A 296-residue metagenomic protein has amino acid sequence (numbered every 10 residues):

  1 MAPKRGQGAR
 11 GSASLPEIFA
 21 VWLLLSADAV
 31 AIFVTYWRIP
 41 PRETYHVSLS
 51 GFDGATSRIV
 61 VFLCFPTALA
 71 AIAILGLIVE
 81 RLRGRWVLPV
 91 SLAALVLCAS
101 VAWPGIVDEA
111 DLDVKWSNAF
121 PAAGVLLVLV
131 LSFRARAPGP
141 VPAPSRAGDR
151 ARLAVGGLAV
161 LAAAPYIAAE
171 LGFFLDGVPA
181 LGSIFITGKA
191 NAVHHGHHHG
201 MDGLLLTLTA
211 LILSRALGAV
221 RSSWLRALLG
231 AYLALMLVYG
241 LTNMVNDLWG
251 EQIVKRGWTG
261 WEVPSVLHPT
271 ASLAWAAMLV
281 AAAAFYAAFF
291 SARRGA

Functional and structural regions predicted by a protein language model:
M1-L63: N-terminal signal-anchor module of multipass membrane proteins
A13-L25, I78-L95, G148-G156, W224-Y232: Membrane-interfacial loop-to-transmembrane alpha-helix junctions, especially the N-terminal start
L23-D28, V60-G76, N118-G139, L158-A159 (+2 more regions): Hydrophobic cores of alpha-helical transmembrane segments in multi-pass inner/ER membrane proteins, independent
S26-F33, D202-A296: C-terminal transmembrane-bundle signature of multipass membrane proteins, characterized by strong activation on
F33-H46, A168-G182, M244-R256: Membrane-helix interface motif
R42-T56, G182-H195, T259-V263: Juxtamembrane membrane-water interface segments that cap and precede transmembrane helices
S57-L131: Long, hydrophobic/aromatic-enriched structural stretches that serve as scaffold segments
W116-L228, Y232: Generic multipass alpha-helical transmembrane bundles of integral membrane proteins
